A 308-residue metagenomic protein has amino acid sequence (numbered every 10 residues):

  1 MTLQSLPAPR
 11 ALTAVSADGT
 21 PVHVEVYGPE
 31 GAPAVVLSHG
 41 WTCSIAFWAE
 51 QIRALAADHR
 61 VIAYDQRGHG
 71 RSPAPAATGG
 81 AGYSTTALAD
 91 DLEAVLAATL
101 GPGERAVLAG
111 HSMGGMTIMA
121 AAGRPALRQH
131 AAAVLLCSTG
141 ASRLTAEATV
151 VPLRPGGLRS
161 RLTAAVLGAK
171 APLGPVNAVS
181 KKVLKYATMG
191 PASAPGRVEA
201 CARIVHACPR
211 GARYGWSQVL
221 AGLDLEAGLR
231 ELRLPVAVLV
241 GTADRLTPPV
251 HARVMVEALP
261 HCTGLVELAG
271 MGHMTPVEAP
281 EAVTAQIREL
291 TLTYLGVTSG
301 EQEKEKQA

Functional and structural regions predicted by a protein language model:
A17, A63-M113, A122-G123, A285: Active-site loop/oxyanion-hole signature of alpha/beta-hydrolase fold enzymes
T20-A81, V95: Conserved HGGG/HGGXW glycine-rich cap/lid loop of the alpha/beta-hydrolase fold
H39-W41, A106, G110-M116, G241: Conserved alpha/beta-hydrolase "nucleophile elbow" surrounding the catalytic nucleophile
G123-G168: Flexible "cap/lid" loop of the alpha/beta hydrolase fold
S142, A169-R230: Conserved alpha/beta-hydrolase catalytic His-Asp/Glu region
L232, V238-V240, D244: Short beta-strand/loop motif that positions the catalytic acidic residue of the alpha/beta-hydrolase fold
R245-H251: Conserved alpha/beta-hydrolase "acid-adjacent" motif
H261-A308: Catalytic active-site module of serine/aspartate enzymes centered on a nucleophile-bearing elbow/loop
